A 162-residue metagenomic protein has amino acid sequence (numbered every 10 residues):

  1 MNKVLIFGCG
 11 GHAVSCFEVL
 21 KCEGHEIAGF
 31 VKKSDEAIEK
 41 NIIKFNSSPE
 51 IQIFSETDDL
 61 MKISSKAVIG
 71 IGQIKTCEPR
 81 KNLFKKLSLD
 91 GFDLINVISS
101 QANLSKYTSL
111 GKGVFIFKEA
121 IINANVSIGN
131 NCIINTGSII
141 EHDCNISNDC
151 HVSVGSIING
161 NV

Functional and structural regions predicted by a protein language model:
M1-S48, F54-M61: Hydrophobic, well-ordered beta-alpha structural blocks that scaffold small-molecule cofactor pockets
G11, D35, I74-K75, I121: Short, glycine/serine-rich, charged loops/turns that create anion-binding and catalytic segments at active sites
G11-H12, K75-E78, S109, I128: Short alpha-helical
E23, F84-L87, C132, C150: Glycine-rich, phosphate-binding/catalytic loops in enzymes
E39-S99, N103: Phosphate-bearing ligand-interacting subdomains that bind or position ATP/ADP/UDP/GDP/NAD(P) or nucleotide-linked
N96-V162: Structural signal for interior beta-strand "rungs" in well-ordered beta-sheet cores of soluble enzyme domains
